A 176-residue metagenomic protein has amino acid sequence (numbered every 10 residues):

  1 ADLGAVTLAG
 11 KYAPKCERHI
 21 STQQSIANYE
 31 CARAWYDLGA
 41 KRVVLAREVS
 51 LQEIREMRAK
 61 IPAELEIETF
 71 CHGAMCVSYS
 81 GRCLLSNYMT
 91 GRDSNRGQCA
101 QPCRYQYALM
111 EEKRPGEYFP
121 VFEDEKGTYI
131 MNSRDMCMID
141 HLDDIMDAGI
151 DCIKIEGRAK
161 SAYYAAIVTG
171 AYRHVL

Functional and structural regions predicted by a protein language model:
A1-I26, E30, V44, Q52-C152 (+1 more regions): Active-site pocket-lining/capping segments in soluble small-molecule metabolic enzymes
P14, L38-G39: Short, structured coil segments at secondary-structure junctions
G39, V43-L45: Acidic, glycine-enriched active-site microenvironments
